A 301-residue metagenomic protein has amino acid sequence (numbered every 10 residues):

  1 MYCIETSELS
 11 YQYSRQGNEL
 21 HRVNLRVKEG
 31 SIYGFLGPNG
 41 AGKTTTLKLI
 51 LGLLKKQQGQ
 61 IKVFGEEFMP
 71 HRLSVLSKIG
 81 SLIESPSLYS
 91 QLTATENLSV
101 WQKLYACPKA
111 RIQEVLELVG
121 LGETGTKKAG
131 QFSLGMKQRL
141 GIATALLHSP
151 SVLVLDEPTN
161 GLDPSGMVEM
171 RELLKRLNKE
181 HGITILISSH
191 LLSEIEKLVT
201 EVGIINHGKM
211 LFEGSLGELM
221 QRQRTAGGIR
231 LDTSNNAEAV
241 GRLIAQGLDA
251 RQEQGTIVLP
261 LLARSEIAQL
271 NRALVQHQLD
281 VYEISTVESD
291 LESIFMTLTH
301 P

Functional and structural regions predicted by a protein language model:
Y2-T6, Y11-I187, L192-N206, F212: ABC transporter nucleotide-binding domains
F64, S77, E196, M220 (+3 more regions): Alpha-helix boundary recognition
H71, S215, E266: Short acidic active-site motifs
L76, L98-S99, Q113-L116, V168 (+5 more regions): Generic structural signal for individual residues within well-ordered alpha-helical segments across diverse proteins
L82, W101, Y105, V119 (+3 more regions): Alpha-helix boundary/capping residues
R171-L261: ABC transporter nucleotide-binding domain
G227-P301: Short, charged/small-residue-rich alpha-helical element at the C-terminal edge of ABC transporter nucleotide-binding
